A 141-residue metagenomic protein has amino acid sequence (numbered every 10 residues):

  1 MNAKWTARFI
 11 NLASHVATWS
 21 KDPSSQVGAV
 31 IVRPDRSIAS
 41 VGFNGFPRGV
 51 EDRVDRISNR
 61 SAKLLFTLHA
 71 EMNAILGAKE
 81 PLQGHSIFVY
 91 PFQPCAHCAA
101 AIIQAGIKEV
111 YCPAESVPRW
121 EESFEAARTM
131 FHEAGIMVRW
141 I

Functional and structural regions predicted by a protein language model:
M1-I141: Zinc-dependent deaminase catalytic domain
